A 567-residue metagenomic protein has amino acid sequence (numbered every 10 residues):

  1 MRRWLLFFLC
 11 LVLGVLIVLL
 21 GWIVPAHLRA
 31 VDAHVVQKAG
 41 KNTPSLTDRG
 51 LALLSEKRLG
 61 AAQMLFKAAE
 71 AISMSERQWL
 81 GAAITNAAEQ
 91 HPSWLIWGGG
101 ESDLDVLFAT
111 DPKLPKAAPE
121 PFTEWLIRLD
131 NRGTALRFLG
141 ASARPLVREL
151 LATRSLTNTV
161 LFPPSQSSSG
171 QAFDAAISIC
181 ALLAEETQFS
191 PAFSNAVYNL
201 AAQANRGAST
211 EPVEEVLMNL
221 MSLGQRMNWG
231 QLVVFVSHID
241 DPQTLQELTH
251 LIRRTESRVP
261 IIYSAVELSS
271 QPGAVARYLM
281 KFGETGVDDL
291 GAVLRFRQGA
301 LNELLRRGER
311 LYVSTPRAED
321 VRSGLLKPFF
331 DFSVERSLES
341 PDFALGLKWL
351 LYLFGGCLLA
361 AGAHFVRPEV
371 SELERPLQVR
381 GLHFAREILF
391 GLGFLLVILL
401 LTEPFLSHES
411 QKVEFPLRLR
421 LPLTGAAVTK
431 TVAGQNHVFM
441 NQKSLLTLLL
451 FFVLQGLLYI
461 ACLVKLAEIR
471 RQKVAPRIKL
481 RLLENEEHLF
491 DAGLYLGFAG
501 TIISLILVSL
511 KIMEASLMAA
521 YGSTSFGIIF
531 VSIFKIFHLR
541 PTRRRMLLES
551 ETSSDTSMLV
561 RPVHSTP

Functional and structural regions predicted by a protein language model:
M1-A33: Hydrophobic secretory-pathway targeting helix
R2-L5, L373-L392, N436-N441, R477-D491: Membrane-interface segments at loop-to-transmembrane junctions
G14-L20, F354-L359, L449-Y459, Y521-L539: Alpha-helical membrane-embedded segments
G21-K113, E120, R418-V432, D555-L559: Juxtamembrane non-transmembrane segments of integral membrane proteins
S264-K348, H364-V379, L417-Q435, K473-K479: Membrane-proximal, non-transmembrane alpha-helical segments
F354-V370, L457-A475: Membrane-water interface of transmembrane alpha-helices
E403-K412, K430-V438, S504-M518: Transmembrane helix-loop junctions at the membrane interface of multipass transporters and ion channels
L510-P567: Channel- or pocket-lining gating/hinge segments that regulate access to a cavity or pore
